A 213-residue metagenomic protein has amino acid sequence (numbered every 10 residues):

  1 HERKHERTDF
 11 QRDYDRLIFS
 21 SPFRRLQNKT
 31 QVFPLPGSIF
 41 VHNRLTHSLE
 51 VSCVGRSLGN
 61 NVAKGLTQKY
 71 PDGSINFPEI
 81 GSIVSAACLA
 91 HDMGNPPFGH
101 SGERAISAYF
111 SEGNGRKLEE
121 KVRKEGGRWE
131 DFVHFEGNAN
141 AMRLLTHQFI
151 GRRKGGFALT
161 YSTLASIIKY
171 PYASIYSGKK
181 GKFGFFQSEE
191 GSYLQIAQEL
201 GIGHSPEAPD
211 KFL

Functional and structural regions predicted by a protein language model:
H1-E6, I18-K29, S38, L49 (+3 more regions): Sequence-structural signature of the catalytic-core scaffold of metal-dependent phosphohydrolases that act on
P34-F40: Short hinge/gating elements
V41-L45: Membrane-entry segments of alpha-helical transmembrane domains in multi-pass membrane proteins
